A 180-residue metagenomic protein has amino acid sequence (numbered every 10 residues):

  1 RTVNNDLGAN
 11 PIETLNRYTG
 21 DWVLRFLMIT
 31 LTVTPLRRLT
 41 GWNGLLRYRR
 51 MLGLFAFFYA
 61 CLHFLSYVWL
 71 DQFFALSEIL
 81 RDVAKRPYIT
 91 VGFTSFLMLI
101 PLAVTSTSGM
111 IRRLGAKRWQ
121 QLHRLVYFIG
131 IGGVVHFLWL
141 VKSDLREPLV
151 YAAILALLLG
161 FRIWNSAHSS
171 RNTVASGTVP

Functional and structural regions predicted by a protein language model:
R1-P180: Membrane-embedded alpha-helical bundles that constitute the cytochrome b-like, heme-associated redox core of multi-pass
